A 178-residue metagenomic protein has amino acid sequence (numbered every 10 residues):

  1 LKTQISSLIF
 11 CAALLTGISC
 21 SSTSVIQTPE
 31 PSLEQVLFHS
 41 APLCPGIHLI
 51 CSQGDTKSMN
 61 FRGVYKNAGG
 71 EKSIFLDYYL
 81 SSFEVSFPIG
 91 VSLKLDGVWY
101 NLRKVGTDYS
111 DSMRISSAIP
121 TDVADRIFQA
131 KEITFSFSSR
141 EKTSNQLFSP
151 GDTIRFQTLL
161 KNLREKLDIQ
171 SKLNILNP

Functional and structural regions predicted by a protein language model:
L1-I9: Bacterial N-terminal signal peptides that target proteins for export
L8-G17: Bacterial N-terminal signal peptides
S19-E34: Bacterial Sec signal peptide processing site at the extreme N-terminus
E30-F61: Solvent-exposed, flexible loop/coil segments flanking beta-strands in beta-rich domains
M59-F87: Short, surface-exposed binding/anchoring microloops in extracellular/periplasmic proteins
Y79, K94, S136-S138: A generic structural motif
V85-L102: Extended low-complexity, serine/threonine- and proline-enriched intrinsically disordered segments
V98-P178: Internal interaction segment
